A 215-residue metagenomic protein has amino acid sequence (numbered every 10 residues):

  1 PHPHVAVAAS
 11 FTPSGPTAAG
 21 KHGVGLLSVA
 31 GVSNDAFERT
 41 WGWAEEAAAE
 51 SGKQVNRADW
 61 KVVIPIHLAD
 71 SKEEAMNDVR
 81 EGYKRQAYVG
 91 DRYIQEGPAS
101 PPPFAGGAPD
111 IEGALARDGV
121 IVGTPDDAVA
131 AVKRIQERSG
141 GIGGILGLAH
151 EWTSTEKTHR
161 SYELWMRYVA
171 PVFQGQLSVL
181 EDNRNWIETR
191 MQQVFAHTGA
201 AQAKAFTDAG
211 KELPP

Functional and structural regions predicted by a protein language model:
P3-A8, V24-V29, A58-P65, G143-G147: Hydrophobic faces of well-ordered beta-strands that scaffold small-molecule active sites in alpha/beta enzyme cores
A9-A18, D127-I135: Short, acidic/polar
F11-D35, R39-W41, E45: A conserved active-site cap/scaffold subdomain adjacent to cofactor or substrate pockets
V24-L26, A114-D118, L146-W152: Glycine- and acidic
G31-N34, L146-T158: Glycine-rich, proline-tolerant flexible connector loops at the mouths of alpha/beta enzymes
D35-G143, E156, A170-P215: An alpha-helical appendage that flanks or caps ligand/catalytic pockets
